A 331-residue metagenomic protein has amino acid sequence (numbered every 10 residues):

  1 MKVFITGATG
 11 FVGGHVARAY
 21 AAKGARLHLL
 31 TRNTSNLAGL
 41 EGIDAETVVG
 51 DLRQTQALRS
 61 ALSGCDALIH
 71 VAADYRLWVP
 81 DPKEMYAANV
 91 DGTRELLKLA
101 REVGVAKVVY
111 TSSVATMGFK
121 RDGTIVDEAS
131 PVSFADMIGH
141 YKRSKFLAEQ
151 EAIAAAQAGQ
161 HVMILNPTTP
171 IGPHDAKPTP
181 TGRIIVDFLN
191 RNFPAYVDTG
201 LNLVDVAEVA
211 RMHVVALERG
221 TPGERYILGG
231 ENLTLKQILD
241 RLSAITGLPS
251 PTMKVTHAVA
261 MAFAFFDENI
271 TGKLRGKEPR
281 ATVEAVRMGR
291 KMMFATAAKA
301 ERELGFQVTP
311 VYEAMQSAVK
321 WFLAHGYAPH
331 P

Functional and structural regions predicted by a protein language model:
V3-K23: N-terminal Rossmann NAD(P)H-binding glycine-rich loop of SDR-like oxidoreductase domains
T34-E41, A45-D91, L99: NAD(P)H-binding glycine-rich loop region in Rossmannoid oxidoreductase-like domains and their noncatalytic homologs
K83, A88-Y141: Conserved Rossmann-fold NAD(P)-dependent oxidoreductase catalytic core, especially the SDR/UDP-sugar
E95, L147, P180, V197-L217 (+1 more regions): Substrate-positioning beta->alpha
G123-L165, T169, F193: Catalytic helix-loop patch of NAD(P)-dependent Rossmann-fold dehydrogenases
H161-I164, T168-N202: NAD(P)-dependent short-chain dehydrogenase/reductase
M212-R280, A297, R302, V311-P331: Mid/C-terminal beta-alpha module of Rossmann-like enzyme folds, strongest in SDR-family dehydrogenases/epimerases
